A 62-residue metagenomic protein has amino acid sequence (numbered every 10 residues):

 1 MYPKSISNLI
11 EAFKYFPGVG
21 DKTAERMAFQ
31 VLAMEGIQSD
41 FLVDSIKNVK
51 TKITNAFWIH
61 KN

Functional and structural regions predicted by a protein language model:
M1-P17: Extended, structured, electrostatic nucleic-acid-contact surfaces
N8-E11, M34-N48: Short Cys/His-rich Zn2+-coordinating modules
R26, I37-F41, I59: A generic "cationic amphipathic patch" detector
S45-N62: Cys/His-rich short segments
